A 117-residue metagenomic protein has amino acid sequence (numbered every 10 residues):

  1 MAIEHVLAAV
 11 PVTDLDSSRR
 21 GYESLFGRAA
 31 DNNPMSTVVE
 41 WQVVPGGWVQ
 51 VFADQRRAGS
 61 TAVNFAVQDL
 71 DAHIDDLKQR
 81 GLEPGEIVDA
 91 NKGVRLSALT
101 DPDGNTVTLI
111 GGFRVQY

Functional and structural regions predicted by a protein language model:
M1-R19, G46, T61-V63, F113-Y117: N-terminal beta-strand motif that seeds the catalytic metal site of vicinal oxygen chelate
V6, T37-V38, T61, G93-R95: Residue-level marker for the onset of beta-strands and adjacent loop->beta junctions in well-ordered domains
L7-W41: N-terminal first-folded block
D14-L15, Q68-L70: Helix N-cap motif at beta-to-alpha junctions
R28-T61, T106-F113: Conserved short beta-strand elements that form part of the metal-binding/catalytic scaffold of enzyme active sites
E40, W48, N64, P84 (+1 more regions): Short hydrophobic/aromatic beta-strand element in the GNAT-like acyltransferase core that lines or flanks the acyl-donor
I74-Y117: Vicinal oxygen chelate
